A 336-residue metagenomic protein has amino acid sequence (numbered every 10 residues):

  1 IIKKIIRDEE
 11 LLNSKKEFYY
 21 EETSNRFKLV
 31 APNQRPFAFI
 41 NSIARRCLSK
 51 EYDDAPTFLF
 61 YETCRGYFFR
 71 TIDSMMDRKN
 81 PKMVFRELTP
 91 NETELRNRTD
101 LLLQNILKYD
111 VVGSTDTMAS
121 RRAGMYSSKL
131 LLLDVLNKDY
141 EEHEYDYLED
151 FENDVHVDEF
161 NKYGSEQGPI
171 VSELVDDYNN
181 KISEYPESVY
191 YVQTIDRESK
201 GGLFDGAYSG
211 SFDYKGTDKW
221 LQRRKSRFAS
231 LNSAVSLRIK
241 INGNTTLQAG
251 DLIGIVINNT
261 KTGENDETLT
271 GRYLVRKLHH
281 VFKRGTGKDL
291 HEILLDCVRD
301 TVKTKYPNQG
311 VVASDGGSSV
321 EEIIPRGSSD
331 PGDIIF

Functional and structural regions predicted by a protein language model:
I1, I6-R7, R35, R70-T71 (+2 more regions): Secondary-structure junction/capping motif
I1, R35, F39, T245-T246 (+1 more regions): Short amphipathic alpha-helical segments
I1-E17, K28-L29, A44: Surface-exposed cap/loop segments at beta↔alpha junctions
L12, K50-D53, G285: Generic macromolecular interface patches on structured domains
K15-Y20, S226-R227: Short amphipathic alpha-helical segments, especially helix-boundary/capping motifs
F18-Y126: Short beta-strand-centered interaction patches in the first periplasmic/extracellular domains of large envelope
P90-F336: An acidic/polar, Gly/Ser/Thr-rich interaction patch typically located in mid-to-C-terminal regions of proteins
